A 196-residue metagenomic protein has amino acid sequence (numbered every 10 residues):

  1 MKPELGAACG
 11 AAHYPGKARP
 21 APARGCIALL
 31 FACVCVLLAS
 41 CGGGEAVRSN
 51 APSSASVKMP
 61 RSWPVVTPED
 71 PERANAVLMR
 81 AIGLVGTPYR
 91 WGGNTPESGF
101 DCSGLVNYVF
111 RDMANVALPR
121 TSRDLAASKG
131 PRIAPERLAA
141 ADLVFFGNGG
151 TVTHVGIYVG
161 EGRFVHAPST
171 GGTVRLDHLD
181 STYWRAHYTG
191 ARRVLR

Functional and structural regions predicted by a protein language model:
P3-L30: Bacterial N-terminal signal peptides that target proteins for export
L37-S40: C-terminal motif of bacterial Sec signal peptides marking the signal peptidase cleavage site
G42-E45: Bacterial signal peptide processing site
R48-S98: Post-signal-peptide N-terminal segment of Sec-exported extracytoplasmic proteins
P64-V65, T87-A140: Catalytic cysteine-centered active-site loop
N75, M79-G83, G104-Y108, A139 (+1 more regions): Solvent-exposed, polar/charged alpha-helical surfaces in well-ordered, non-transmembrane soluble domains, broadly
A117-H178: ...with weaker cross-activation on analogous glycine-rich loops/strands in unrelated enzymes
Y183-R196: Glycine- and charge-enriched low-complexity intrinsically disordered segments
